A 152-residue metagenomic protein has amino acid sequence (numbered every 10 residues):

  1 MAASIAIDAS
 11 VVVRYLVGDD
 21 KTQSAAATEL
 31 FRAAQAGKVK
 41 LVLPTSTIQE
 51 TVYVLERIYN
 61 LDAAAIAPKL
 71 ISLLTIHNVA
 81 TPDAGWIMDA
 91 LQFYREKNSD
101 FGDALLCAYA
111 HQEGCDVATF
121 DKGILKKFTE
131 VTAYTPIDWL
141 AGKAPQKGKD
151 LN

Functional and structural regions predicted by a protein language model:
M1-L43, I58-A65, L140-N152: Short, well-structured N-terminal submotif of metal-dependent ribonuclease cores
A2-S4, I76, C107-N152: Acidic, PIN/NYN-like endoribonuclease modules and their adjacent C-terminal/linker elements
V11-V12, T47, W86, L105-L106 (+1 more regions): Alpha-helix capping/helix-boundary segments
R14-L16, V54, K127-F128: Residues that scaffold the ATP/ADP-binding catalytic core of kinase and kinase-like folds
F31-Q35, L74, L91, R95: Regular secondary-structure segments
V52-N78: Active-site-proximal, substrate-binding regions of enzyme catalytic domains and RNA-binding/basic surfaces
N78-F120: Active-site neighborhoods of divalent-metal-dependent phosphate/nucleic-acid chemistry enzymes
